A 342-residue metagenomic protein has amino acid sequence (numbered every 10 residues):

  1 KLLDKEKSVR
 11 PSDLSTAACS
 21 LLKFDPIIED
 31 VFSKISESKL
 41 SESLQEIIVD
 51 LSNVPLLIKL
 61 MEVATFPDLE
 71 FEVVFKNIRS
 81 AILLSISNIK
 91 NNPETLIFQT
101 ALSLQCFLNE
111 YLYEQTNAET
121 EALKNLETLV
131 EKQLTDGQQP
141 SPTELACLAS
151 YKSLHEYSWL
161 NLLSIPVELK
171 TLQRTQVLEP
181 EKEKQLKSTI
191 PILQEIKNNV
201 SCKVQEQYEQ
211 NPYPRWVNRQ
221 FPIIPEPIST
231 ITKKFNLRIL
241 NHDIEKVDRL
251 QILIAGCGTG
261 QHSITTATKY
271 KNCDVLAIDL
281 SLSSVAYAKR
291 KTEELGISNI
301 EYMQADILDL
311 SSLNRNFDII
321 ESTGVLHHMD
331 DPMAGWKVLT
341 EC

Functional and structural regions predicted by a protein language model:
K1-K203, V247: N-terminal accessory segments
Q210, N218-L250, T265: Conserved alpha-helix/loop element of class I SAM-dependent methyltransferases that forms part of the SAM/SAH-binding
T259-N272: Conserved SAM-binding loop of SAM-dependent methyltransferases across substrates and taxa, primarily the Class I
S281: Conserved SAM/SAH-binding beta-strand->alpha-helix loop
A288-K289: Conserved SAM-binding loop
G296-L308: Conserved SAM-binding strand-loop segment of SAM-dependent methyltransferases
S311-I320: A short acidic, Gly/Pro-enriched loop at the edge of an enzyme's catalytic core that lines a small-molecule cofactor
M333-C342: A short glycine-rich, Lys/Arg-flanked "PGG" loop and its adjoining helix->strand segment in the class I
